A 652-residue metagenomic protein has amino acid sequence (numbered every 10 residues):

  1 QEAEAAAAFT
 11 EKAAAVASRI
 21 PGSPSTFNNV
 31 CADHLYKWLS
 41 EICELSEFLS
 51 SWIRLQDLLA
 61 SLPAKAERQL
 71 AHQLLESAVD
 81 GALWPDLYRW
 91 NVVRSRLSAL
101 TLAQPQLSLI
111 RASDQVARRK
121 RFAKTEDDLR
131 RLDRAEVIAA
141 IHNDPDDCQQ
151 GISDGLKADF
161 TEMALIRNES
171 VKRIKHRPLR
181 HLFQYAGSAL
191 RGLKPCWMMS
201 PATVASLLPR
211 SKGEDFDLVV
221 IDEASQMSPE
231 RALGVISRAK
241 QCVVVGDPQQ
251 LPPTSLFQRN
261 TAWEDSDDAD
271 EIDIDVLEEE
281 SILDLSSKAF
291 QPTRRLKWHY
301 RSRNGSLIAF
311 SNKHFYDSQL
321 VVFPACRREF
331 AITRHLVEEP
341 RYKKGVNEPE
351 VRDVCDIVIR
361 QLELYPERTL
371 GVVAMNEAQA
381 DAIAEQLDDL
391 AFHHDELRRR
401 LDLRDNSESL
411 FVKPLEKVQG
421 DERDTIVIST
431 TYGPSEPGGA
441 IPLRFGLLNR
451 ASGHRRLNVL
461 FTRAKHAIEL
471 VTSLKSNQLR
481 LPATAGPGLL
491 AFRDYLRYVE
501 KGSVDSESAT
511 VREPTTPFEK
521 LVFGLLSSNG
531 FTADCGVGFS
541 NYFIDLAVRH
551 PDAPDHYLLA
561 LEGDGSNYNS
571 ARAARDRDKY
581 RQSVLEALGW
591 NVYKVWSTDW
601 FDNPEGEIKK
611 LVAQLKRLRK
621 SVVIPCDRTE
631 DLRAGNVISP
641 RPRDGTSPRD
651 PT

Functional and structural regions predicted by a protein language model:
Q1-D86: Charged C-terminal transducer/switch regions of large nucleotide-driven machines
S51-D215: Conserved helicase NTPase catalytic core signature
A189-G192, A202-L218, Q226-L521, G538: Conserved helicase motor core of SF1/SF2 NTP-dependent helicases
E223: Catalytic glutamate of the conserved HExxH
R231-G234, R238-Q250, G453, L457 (+3 more regions): C-terminal, active-site-flanking charged/polar segments
L525-L558: Active-site metal-binding core of divalent-cation-utilizing nuclease and nuclease-like domains
A547-Y580, T598-D602: Short beta-strand-loop-alpha-helix junction that forms the active-site gateway of nucleic-acid-processing nucleases
E586-T652: Basic, glycine-rich
